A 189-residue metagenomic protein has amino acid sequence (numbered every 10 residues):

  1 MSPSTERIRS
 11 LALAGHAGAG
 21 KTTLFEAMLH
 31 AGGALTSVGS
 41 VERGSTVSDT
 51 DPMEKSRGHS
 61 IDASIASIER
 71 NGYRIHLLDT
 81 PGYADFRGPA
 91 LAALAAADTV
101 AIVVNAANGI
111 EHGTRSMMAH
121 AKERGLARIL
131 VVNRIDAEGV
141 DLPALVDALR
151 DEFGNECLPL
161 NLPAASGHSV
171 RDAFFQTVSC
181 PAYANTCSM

Functional and structural regions predicted by a protein language model:
M1-A19, L29, S37-V38, N108-M189: P-loop NTPase catalytic nucleotide-binding module
M1-V104, I110, F153, P159: P-loop NTPase switch module centered on the Walker A-proximal segment
